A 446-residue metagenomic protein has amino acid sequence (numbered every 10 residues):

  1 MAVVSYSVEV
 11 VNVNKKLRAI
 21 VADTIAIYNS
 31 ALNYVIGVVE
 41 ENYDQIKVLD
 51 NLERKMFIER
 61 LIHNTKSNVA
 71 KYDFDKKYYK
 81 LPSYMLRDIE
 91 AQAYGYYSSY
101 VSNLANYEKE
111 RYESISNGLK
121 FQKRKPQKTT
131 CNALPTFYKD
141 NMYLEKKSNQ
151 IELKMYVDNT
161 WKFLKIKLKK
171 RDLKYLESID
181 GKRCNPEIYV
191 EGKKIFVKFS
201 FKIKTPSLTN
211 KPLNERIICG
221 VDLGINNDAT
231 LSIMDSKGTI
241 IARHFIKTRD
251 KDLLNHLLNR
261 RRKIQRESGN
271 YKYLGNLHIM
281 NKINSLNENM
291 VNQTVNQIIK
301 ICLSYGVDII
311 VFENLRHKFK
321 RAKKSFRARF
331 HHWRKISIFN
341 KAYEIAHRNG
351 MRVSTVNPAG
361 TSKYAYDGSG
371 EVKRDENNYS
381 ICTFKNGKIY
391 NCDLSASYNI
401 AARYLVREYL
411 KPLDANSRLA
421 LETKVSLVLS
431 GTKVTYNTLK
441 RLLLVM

Functional and structural regions predicted by a protein language model:
M1-M446: Nucleic-acid substrate recognition interfaces
